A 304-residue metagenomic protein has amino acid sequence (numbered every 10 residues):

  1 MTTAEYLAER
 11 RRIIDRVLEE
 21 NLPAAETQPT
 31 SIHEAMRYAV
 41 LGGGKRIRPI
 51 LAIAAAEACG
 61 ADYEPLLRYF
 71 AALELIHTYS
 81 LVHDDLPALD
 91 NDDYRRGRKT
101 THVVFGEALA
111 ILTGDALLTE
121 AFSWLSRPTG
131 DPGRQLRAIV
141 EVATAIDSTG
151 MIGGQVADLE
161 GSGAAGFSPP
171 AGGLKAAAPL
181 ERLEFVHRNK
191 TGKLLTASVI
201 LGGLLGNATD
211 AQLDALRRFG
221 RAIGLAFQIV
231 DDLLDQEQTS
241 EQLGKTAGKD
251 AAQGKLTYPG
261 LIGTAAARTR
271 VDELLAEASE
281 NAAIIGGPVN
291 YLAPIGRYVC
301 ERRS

Functional and structural regions predicted by a protein language model:
M1-P23: N-terminal amphipathic/basic leader segments beginning at the initiator methionine
I13, L22-N281, G287-C300: Mg2+-dependent prenyl diphosphate-binding active-site environment of isoprenoid biosynthetic enzymes
